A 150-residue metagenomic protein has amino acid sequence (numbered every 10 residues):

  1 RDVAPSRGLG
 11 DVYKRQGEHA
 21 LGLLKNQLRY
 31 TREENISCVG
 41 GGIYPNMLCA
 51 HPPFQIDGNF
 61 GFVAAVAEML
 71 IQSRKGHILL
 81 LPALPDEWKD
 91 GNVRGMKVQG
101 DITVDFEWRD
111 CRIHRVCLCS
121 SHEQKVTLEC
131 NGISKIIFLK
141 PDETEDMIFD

Functional and structural regions predicted by a protein language model:
R1-Y13: Single conserved hydrophobic/aromatic residue that forms the stacking wall/gate of nucleotide- or nucleobase-binding
G17-D150: Non-catalytic C-terminal accessory modules of carbohydrate-active enzymes
